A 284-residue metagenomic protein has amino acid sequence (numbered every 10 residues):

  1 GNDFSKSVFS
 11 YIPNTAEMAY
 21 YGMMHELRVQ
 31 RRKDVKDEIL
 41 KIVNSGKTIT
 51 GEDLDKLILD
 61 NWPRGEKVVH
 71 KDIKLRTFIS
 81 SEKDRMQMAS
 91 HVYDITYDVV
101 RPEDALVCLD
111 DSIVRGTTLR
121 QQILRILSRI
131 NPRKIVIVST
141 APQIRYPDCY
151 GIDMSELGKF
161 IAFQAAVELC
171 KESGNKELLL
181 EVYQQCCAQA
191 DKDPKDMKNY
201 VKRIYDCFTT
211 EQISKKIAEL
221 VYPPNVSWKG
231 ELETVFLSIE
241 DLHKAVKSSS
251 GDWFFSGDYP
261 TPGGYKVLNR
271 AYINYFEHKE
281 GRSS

Functional and structural regions predicted by a protein language model:
G1-S284: PRPP-associated nucleotide enzymes
